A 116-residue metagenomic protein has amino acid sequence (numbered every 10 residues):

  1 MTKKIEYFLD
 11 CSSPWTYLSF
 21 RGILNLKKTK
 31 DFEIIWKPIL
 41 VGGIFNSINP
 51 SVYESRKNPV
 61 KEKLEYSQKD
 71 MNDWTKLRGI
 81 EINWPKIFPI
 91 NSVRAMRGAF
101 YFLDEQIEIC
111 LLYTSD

Functional and structural regions predicted by a protein language model:
K3-S19: Local sequence-structure signature of Cys/Sec-based thiol-disulfide redox active-site neighborhoods
L18-K27: Typically the conserved alpha-helix immediately C-terminal to a functionally engaged Cys/Sec in thioredoxin-like
E33-G43: A short beta-strand-loop structural module common to alpha/beta enzyme folds
N46-Y53: Short, glycine-/aromatic-enriched active-site segment of Class I SAM-dependent methyltransferases
Y53-T75: Short, structured active-site "lid" loops
R94-G98: Conserved N-terminal beta-strand and adjoining loop/helix that marks the start of the Nudix/MutT-like hydrolase domain
Y113-D116: Conserved small/polar residues in nucleotide/adenosyl-binding loops
